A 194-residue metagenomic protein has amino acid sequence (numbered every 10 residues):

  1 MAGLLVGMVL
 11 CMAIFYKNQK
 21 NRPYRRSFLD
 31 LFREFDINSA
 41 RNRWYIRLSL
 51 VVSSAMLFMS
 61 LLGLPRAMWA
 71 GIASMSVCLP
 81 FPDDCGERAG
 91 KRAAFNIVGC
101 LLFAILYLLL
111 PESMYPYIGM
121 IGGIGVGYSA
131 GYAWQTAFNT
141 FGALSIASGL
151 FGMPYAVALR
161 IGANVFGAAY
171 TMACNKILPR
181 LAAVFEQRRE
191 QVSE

Functional and structural regions predicted by a protein language model:
M1-L101, I105-F141, S145-E194: Alpha-helical transmembrane segments and their membrane-interface boundaries that form or gate the permeation pathway
